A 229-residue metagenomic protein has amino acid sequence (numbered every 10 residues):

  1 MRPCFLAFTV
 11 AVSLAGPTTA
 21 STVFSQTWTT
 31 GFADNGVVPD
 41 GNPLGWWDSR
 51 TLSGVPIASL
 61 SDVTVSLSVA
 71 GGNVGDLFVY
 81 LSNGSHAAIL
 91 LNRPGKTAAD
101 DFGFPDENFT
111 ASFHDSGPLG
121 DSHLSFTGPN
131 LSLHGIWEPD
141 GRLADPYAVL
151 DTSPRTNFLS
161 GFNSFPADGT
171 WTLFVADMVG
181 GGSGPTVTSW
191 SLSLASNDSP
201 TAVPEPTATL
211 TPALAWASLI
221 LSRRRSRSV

Functional and structural regions predicted by a protein language model:
M1-R2, R224: Bacterial/eukaryotic Sec-type N-terminal signal peptides
R2-A7, A208-P212: Sec-dependent signal peptide recognition, specifically the positively charged N-region followed immediately by
A7-S13: Bacterial N-terminal signal peptides
A15, D168, L214: Short glycine-rich loop/turn motifs that provide flexible caps or phosphate-binding loops at active sites
G16-A20: Sec/Tat signal peptide C-region and signal peptidase I cleavage site
S21-A202: Loop and turn regions of beta-sandwich accessory domains that flank beta-strands and are enriched in small/polar
P204-S222: A short, hydrophobic C-terminal helix/tail in secreted or cell-surface proteins
S226-V229: Short, charged juxtamembrane terminal tails flanking transmembrane helices
